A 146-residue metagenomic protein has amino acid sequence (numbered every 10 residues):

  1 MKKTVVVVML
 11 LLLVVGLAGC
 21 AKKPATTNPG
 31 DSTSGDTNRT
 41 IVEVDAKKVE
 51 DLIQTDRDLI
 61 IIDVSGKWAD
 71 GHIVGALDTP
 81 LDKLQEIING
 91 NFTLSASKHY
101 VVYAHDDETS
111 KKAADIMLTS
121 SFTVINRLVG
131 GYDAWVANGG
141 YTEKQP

Functional and structural regions predicted by a protein language model:
T4-V5, V15-A46, T55-L59, W68-V101 (+1 more regions): Rhodanese-like catalytic fold shared by cysteine-dependent sulfurtransferases and DSP/PTP-type phosphatases
L11-L12: Repetitive helical segments and hydrophobic/amphipathic motifs
I62: Active-site flanking residues adjacent to catalytic metal/cofactor-binding acidic residues
S65: Active-site beta-alpha turn of Rossmann-fold NAD(P)-dependent dehydrogenases/reductases
